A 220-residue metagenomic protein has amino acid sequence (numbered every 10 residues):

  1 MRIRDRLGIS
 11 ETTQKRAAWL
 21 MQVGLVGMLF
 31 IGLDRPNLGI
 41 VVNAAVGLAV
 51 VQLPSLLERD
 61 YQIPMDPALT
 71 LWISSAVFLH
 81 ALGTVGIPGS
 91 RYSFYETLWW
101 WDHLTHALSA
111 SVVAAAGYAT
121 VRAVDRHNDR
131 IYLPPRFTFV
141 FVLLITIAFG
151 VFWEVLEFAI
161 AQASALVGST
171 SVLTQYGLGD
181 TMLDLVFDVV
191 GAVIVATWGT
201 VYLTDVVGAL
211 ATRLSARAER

Functional and structural regions predicted by a protein language model:
M1-G27, D60-M65, R130-L133, V201-R220: Haloarchaeal acidic low-complexity proteome signature biased toward cell-envelope/secretome components but also
M28-V41, S55-Q62: Short, hydrophobic transmembrane alpha-helix segments
V42-A45, P64-A76: Cytoplasmic-side transmembrane-helix entry/capping segments in multi-pass membrane proteins
D60, L82-S93, L104, T120 (+1 more regions): Transmembrane alpha-helix boundary signature
A76-A81, A114-Y118, I145-E157: Alpha-helical transmembrane segments of multi-pass membrane proteins
G86-Y95, I147-V189, V193, T197: Interfacial helix-loop-helix junctions of multi-pass membrane proteins
W99-A119, M182-V190: Membrane-interface loop-to-helix entry segments
H127-I147: Internal alpha-helical transmembrane segments of multi-pass membrane proteins
